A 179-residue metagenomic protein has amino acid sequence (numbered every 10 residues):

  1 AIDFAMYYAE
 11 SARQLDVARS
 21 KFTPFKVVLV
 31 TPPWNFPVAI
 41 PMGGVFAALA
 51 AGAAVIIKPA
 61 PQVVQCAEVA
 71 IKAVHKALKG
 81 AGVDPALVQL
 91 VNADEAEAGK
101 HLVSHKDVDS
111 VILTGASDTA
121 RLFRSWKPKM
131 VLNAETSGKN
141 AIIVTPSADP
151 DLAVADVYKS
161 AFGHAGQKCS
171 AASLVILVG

Functional and structural regions predicted by a protein language model:
A1-L15: Long amphipathic alpha-helix in the N-terminal Rossmann-like dinucleotide-binding domain of NAD(P)-dependent
Q14-A81, M130, D151: Conserved small-residue-rich beta-alpha loop and adjacent elements that most often cradle the phosphate/pyrophosphate
A18, Q89-I112: A structured beta-alpha segment of the ubiquitous adenosine-cofactor-binding alpha/beta core
V45-F46, G99, A120: Generic hydrophobic/aromatic pocket-lining and core-packing "Φ" positions
A51-I56, G82-P85, V103-S110: Short, surface-exposed connector motifs at secondary-structure boundaries
G52, V88, V111, G138 (+1 more regions): Residue-level signal for inorganic ion chemistry
I57, L90-N92, L113-G115, L132-E135: General beta-strand structural signal in soluble alpha/beta enzymes
A73-G82, K106, A116-G179: ALDH superfamily catalytic-core signature
